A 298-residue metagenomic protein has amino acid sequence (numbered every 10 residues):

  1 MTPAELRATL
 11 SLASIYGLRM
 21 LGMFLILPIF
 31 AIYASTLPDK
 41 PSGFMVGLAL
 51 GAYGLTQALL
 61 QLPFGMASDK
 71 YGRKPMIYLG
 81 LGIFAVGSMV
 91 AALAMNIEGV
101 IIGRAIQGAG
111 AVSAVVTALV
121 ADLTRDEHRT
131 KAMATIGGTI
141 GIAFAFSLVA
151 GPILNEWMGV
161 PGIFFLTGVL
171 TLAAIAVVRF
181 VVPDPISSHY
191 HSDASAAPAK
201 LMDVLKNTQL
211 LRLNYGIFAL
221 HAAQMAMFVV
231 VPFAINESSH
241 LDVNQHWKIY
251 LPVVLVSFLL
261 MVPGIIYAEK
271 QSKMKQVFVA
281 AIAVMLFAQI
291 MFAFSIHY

Functional and structural regions predicted by a protein language model:
M1-E5, P183-G216: Juxtamembrane intracellular "pre-TM" segments in multi-pass secondary transporters
P28-G43, V229-Q245: Short amphipathic helix-loop junctions that connect adjacent transmembrane helices in Major Facilitator Superfamily/SLC
G54-L62, F144-A145, V254-V262: Residue-level signature of mid-helix packing/kink "hotspots" within the transmembrane helices of 12-pass Major
L59-M95: Conserved MFS/SLC helix-loop-helix module at the cytosolic interface between two early adjacent transmembrane helices
L60-Y71, L260-K273: Helix-to-loop junctions at the C-terminal end of transmembrane segments in multipass secondary transporters
K70-G80, E269-I282: Cytoplasmic membrane-interface "Motif A"-like loop-to-helix N-cap segments of 12-TM Major Facilitator Superfamily
G103-G141: Cytoplasmic helix-loop-helix junction between adjacent transmembrane helices in 12-TM secondary transporters
V169-S188: C-terminal membrane-cytosol helix-exit motif in multi-pass small-molecule transporters
